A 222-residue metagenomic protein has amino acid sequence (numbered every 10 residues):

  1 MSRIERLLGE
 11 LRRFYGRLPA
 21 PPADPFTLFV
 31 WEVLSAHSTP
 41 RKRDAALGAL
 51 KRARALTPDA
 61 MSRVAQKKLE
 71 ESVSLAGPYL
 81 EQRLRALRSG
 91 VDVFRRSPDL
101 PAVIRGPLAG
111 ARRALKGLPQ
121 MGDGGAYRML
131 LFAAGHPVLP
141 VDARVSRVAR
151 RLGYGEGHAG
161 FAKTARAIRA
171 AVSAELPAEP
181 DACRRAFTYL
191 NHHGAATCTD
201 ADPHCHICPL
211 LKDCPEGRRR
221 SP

Functional and structural regions predicted by a protein language model:
R3-S221: Catalytic cores of DNA base-excision repair glycosylases
